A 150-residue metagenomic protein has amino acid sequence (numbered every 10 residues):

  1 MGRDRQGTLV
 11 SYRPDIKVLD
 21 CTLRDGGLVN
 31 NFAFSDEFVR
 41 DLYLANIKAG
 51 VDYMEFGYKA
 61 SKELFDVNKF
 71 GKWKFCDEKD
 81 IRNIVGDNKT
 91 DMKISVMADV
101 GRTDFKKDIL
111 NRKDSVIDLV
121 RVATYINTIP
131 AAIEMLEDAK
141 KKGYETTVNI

Functional and structural regions predicted by a protein language model:
M1-S11, V39-K48: Short amphipathic alpha-helices and their capping/turn segments at secondary-structure boundaries
G7-N31, D91, S115, E145-V148: N-terminal small/glycine-rich loop or linker at the start of catalytic domains across soluble metabolic enzymes
L19, Y43, L136: Short glycine-/small-residue-rich flexible loop motifs, especially phosphate/cofactor-binding loops
G27-F34, N68-K72: A short N-terminal beta->alpha junction/helix N-cap motif
N31-D41, T124-A131: Glycine-rich anion/phosphate-binding loops
I47, Y53, Y58-I150: Active-site beta->alpha loop and helix N-cap motifs at the rims of alpha/beta catalytic domains
